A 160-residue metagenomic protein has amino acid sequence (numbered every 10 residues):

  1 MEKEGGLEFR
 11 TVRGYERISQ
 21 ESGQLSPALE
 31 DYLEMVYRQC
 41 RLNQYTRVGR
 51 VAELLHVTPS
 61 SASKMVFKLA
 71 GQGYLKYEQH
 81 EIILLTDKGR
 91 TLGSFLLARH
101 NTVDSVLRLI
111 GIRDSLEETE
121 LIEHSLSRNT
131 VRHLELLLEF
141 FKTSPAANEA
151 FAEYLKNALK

Functional and structural regions predicted by a protein language model:
M1-Q24: N-terminal leader segment of winged-helix/HTH proteins
G5, E123-K160: C-terminal regulatory/oligomerization modules of transcriptional regulators
E16-V57: N-terminal helix-turn-helix DNA-binding core of bacterial DNA-binding proteins
E34, K64, E117: DNA-binding alpha-helical recognition surfaces that contact promoter or target DNA
V48-H80, D87: Canonical helix-turn-helix DNA-binding module
E81-R99: Basic, amphipathic "hinge/linker" alpha-helix immediately C-terminal to the N-terminal HTH DNA-binding motif
L96-L107, F141: Alpha-helical linker/hinge and terminal dimerization helices associated with HTH transcriptional regulators
I110-I122: Leucine-rich, amphipathic alpha-helical/linker segments
